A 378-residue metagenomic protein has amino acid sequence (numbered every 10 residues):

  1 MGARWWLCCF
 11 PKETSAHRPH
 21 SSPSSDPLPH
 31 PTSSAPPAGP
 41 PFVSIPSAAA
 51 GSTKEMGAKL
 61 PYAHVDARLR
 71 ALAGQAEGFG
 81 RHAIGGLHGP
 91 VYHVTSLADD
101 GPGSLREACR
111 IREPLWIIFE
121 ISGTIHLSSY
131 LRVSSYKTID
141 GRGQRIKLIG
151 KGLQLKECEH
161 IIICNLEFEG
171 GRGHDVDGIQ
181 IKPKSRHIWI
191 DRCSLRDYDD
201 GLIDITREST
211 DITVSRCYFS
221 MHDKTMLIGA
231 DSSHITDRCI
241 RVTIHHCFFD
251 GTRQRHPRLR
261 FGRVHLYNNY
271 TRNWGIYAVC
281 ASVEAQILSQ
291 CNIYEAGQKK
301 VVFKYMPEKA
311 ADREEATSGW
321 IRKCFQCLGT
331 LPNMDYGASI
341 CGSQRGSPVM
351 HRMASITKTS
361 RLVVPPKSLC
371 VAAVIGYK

Functional and structural regions predicted by a protein language model:
M1-R18: PEST-like, low-complexity acidic/proline-rich intrinsically disordered segments, predominantly at protein N-termini
P27-Y62, R258-K378: Extracellular beta-rich repeat passengers
A71-I117: Acidic Gly/Asp/Thr-rich repetitive segments characteristic of extracellular carbohydrate-active and adhesion proteins
A98, S122-T124, Q144-R145: Acidic glycine-/aspartate-rich tracts in secreted/extracellular proteins
R106-E113, T124-T138, K147-C164, G170-K184: Extracellular beta-strand-rich solenoid/capping regions of secreted or surface-exposed proteins that bind or remodel
Y136, G141-R142, E159-G170, S185-D200 (+5 more regions): Right-handed parallel beta-helix
